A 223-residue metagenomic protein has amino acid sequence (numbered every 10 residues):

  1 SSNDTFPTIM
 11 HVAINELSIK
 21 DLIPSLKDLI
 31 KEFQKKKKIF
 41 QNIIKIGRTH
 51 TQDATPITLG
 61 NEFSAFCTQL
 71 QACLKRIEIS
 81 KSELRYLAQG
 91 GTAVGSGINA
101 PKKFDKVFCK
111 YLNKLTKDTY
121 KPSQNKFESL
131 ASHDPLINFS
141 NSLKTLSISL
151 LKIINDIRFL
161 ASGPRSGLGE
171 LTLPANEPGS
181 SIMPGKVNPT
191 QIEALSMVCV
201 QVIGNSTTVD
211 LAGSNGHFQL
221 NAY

Functional and structural regions predicted by a protein language model:
S1-Y223: Conserved, well-structured ligand/cofactor-binding cores
